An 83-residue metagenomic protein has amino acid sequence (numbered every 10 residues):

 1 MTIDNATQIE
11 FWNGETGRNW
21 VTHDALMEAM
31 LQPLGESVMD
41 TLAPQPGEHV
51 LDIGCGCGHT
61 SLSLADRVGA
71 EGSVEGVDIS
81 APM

Functional and structural regions predicted by a protein language model:
M1-N19: N-terminal, positively charged/glycine-rich alpha-helical extensions of SAM-dependent methyltransferases
T2, E10, D24-A25, E48 (+1 more regions): S-adenosylmethionine
T7-Q8, T16, L34, V38 (+3 more regions): Hydrophobic alpha-helical segments typical of transmembrane helices and their membrane-interface/capping positions
R18-E28: Class I SAM-dependent methyltransferase Rossmann-like catalytic core, especially the SAM/SAH-binding loop
L26, Q45, E71: Residue-level signal for short amphipathic helical patches enriched in basic/charged and nearby hydrophobic residues
A29-E48, S63: Conserved alpha-helix/loop element of class I SAM-dependent methyltransferases that forms part of the SAM/SAH-binding
H49-M83: Class I SAM-dependent methyltransferase SAM/SAH-binding core
